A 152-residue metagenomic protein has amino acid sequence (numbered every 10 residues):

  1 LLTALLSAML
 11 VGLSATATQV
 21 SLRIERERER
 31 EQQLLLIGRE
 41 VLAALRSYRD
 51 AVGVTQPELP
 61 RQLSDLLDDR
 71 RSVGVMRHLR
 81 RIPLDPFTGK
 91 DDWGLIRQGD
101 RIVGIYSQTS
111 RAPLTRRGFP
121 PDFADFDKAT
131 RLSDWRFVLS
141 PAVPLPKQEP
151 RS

Functional and structural regions predicted by a protein language model:
A4-G38: Aliphatic-rich helix starts adjacent to a transmembrane/signal segment
R39-S152: Low-complexity, acidic interaction segments enriched in glycine
